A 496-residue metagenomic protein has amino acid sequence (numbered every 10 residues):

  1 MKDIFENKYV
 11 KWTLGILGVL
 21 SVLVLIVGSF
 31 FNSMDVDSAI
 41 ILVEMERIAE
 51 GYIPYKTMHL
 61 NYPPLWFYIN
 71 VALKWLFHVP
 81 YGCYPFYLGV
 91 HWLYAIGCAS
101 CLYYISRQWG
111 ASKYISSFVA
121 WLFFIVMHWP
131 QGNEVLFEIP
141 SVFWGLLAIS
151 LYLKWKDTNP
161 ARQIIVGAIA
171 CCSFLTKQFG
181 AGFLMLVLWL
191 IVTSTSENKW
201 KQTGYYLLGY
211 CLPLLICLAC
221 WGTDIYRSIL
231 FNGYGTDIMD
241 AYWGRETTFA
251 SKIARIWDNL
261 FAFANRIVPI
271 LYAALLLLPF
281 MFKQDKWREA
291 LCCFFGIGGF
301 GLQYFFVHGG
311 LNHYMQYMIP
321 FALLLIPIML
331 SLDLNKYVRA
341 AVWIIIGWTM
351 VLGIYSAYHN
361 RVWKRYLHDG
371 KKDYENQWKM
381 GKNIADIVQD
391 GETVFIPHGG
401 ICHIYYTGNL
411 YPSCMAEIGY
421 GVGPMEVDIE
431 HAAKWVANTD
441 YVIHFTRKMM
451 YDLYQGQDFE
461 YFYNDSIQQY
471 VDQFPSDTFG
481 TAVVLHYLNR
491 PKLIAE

Functional and structural regions predicted by a protein language model:
G18, S100, N265-G301: Hydrophobic, aromatic-rich transmembrane alpha-helices and their immediate juxtamembrane boundary segments
N61, A181-M185, K372-L453, T478-L488: Short periplasmic/luminal acceptor-recognition loop of GT-C membrane glycosyltransferases, typified by
G89-A111, L147: Transmembrane-helix motifs of polytopic, lipid-linked glycan transferases
L102-I125, V142-F143: Transmembrane-helix signature of polytopic, membrane-embedded enzymes that assemble or transfer cell-envelope glycans
Q108-G110, L146-I165, V192, E197 (+2 more regions): Membrane-interface transmembrane helices that cradle and orient dolichyl/undecaprenyl
P130-S141, L311-N312: Short acidic/glycine- and proline-prone juxtamembrane loop motifs at membrane-interface regions of multi-pass membrane
R162-Q178, L184-W189, L212, I297-F306: Membrane-interface alpha helices of multi-pass inner-membrane proteins
G182, V307-V338: Hydrophobic/aromatic-rich transmembrane helices and adjacent perimembrane loops
